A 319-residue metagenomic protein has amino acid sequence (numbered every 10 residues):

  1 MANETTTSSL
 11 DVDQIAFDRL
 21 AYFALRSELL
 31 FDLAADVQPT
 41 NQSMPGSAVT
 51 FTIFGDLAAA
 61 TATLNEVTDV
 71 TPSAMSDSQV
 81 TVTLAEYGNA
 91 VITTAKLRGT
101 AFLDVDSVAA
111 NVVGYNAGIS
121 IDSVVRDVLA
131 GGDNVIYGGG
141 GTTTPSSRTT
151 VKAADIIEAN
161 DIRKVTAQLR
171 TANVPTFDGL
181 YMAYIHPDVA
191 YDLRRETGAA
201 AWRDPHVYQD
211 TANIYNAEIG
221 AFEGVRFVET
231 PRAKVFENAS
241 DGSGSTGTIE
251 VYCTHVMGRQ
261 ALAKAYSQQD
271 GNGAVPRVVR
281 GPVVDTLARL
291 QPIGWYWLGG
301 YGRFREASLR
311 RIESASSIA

Functional and structural regions predicted by a protein language model:
M1-T83, L309: N-terminal "assembly arms/tails" that initiate or stabilize quaternary assembly in self-assembling proteins
A2-A34, R148-K164, D192-A319: Sequence/fold signature of self-assembling virion shell proteins
G46, L84-G88, D178, A288: Short, solvent-exposed loop/turn segments at the edges of secondary structure
F51, N111, Y115, A183 (+1 more regions): Hydrophobic alpha-helical segments involved in membrane association or supramolecular assembly
G55, A95, W297-Y301: Beta-strand elements of well-folded, non-transmembrane domains
A74-A101, Q269: Short acidic, glycine/tyrosine-flanked loop/strand segments centered on an H-E-D-like triad
T100-A172, R311, A319: Alpha-helical scaffold segments that mediate packing/assembly in large oligomeric complexes
I156, R163-K164, Q168-H186, Y191 (+1 more regions): Extended amphipathic alpha-helical segments with heptad-repeat/coiled-coil character used for oligomerization, fusion
